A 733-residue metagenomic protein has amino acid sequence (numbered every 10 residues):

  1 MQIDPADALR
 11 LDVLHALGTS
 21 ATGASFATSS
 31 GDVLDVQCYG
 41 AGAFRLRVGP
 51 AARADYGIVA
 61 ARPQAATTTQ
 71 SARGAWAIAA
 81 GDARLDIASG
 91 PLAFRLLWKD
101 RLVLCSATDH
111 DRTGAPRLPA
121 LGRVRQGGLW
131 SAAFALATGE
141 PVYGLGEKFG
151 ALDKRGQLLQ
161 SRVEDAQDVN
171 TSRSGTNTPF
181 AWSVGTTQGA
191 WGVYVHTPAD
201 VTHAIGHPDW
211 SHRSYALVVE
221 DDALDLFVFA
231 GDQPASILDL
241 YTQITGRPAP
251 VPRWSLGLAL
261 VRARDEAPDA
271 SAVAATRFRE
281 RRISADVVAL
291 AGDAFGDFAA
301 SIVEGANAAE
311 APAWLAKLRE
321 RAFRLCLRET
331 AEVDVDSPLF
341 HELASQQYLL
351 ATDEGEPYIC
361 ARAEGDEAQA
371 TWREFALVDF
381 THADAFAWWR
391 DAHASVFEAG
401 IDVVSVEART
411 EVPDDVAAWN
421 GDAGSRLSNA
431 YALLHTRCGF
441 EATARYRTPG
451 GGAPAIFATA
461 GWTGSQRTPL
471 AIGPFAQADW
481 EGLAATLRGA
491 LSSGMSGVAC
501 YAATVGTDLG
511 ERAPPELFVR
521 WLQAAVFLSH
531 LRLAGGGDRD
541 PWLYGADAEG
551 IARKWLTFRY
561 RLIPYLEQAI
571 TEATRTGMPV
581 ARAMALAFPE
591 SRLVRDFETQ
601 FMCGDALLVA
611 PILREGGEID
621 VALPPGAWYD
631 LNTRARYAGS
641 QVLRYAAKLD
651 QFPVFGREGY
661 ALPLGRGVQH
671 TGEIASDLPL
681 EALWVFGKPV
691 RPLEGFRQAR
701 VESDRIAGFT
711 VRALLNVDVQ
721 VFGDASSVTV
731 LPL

Functional and structural regions predicted by a protein language model:
M1-S255, A259-T276, V287-L290, E304 (+6 more regions): N-terminal accessory segment at the very beginning of proteins
G23, V33-L34, A166-V169, N177-P179 (+13 more regions): Generic recognition of flexible, low-complexity loop/linker segments
S30-G31, A72-R73, A79-G81, G90 (+14 more regions): Short, well-ordered loop/turn elements at secondary-structure boundaries
A51-R53, S106, L121, S284-A552 (+2 more regions): Aromatic- and carboxylate-enriched substrate-binding clefts and catalytic-loop regions of carbohydrate-active enzymes
Y194-T197, G206-P208, S271-A272, L290 (+10 more regions): Composition- and surface-driven signal marking solvent-exposed, interaction-prone regions in large proteins
L240, V273, D384, W388-A392 (+2 more regions): A non-catalytic, amphipathic alpha-helix used as a structural packing/dimerization or gating element in enzyme scaffolds
F440-Y446, P454-A455, G461-I472, S493-A503 (+1 more regions): Catalytic core of carbohydrate-active enzymes
